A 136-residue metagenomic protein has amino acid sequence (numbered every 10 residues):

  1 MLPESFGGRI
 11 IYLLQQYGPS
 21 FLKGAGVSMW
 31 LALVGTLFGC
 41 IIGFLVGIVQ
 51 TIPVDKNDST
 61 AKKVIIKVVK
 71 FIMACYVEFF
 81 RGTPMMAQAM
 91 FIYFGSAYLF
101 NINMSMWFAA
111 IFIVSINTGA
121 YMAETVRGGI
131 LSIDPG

Functional and structural regions predicted by a protein language model:
M1-P135: Transmembrane alpha-helices and adjacent helix-loop boundaries
